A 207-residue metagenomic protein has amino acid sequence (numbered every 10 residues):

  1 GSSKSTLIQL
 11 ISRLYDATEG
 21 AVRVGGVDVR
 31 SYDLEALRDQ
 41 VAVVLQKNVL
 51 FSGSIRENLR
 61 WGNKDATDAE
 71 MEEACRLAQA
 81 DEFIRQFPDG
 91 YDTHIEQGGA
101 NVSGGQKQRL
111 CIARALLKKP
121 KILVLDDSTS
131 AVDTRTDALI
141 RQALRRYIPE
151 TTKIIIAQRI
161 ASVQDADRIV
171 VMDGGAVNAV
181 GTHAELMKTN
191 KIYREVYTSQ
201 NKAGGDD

Functional and structural regions predicted by a protein language model:
G1-D207: ABC-type nucleotide-binding domain
